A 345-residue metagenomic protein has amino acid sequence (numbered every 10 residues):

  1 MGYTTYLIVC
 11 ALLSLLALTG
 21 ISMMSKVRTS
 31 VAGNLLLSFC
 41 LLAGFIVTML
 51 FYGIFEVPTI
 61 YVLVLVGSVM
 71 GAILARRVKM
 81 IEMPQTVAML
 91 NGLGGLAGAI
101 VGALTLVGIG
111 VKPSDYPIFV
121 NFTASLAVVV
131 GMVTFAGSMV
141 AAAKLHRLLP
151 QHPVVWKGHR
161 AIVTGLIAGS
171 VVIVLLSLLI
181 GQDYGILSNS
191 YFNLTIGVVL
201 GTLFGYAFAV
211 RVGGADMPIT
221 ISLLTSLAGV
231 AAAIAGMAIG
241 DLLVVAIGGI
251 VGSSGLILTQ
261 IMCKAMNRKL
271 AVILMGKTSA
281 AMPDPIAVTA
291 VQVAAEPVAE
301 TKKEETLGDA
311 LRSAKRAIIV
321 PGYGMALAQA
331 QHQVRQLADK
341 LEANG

Functional and structural regions predicted by a protein language model:
M1-S14, N34-L37, F51-V69, V120-F135 (+1 more regions): Structural signature of hydrophobic alpha-helical transmembrane segments
L16-T29, V69-V87, S138-P153, F204-M217 (+1 more regions): C-terminal ends of transmembrane helices
V31-C40, I60-L63, E82-G95, P153-V163 (+1 more regions): Cytoplasmic-side transmembrane-helix entry/capping segments in multi-pass membrane proteins
T48-Y61, I73-P84, I100-P117, L178-G185: Transmembrane alpha-helix boundary signature
M80-A136, V140-H159, K269-A280: Interhelical loops and loop-helix junctions of multi-pass membrane transporters/channels
L104-D115, L178-L187, G214, I219 (+1 more regions): Transmembrane helix-loop junctions at the membrane interface of multipass transporters and ion channels
I250-A314: Membrane-interfacial segments at transmembrane helix termini in multi-pass membrane proteins
Q292-G345: Structured cytosolic domains appended to multi-pass membrane proteins
